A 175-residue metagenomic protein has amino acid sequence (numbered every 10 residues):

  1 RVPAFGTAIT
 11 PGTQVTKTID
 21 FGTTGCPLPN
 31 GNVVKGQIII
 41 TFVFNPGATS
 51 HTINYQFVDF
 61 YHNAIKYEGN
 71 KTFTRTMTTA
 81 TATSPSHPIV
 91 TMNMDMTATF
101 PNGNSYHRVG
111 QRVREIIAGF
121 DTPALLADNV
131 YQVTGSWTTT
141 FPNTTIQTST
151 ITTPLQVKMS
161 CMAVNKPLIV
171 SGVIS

Functional and structural regions predicted by a protein language model:
R1-S175: Low-complexity, intrinsically disordered segments exposed to solvent
